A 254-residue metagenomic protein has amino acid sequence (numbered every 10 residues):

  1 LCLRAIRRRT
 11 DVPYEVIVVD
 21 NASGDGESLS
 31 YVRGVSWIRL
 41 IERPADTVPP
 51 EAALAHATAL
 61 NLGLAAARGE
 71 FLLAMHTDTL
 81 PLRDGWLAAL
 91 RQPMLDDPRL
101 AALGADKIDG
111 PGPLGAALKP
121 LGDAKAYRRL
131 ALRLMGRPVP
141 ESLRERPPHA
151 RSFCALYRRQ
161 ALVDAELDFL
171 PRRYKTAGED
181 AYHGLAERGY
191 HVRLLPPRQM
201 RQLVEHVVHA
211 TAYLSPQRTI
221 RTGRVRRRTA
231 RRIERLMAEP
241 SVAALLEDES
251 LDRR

Functional and structural regions predicted by a protein language model:
L1-A5: N-proximal low-complexity "stem/linker" segments adjacent to membrane-targeting elements
R7-T47: Acidic donor-binding segment of Leloir-type glycosyltransferases
E27, R83-L87: Acidic donor-diphosphate engagement hotspot in glycosyltransferases and nucleotidyltransferases that stabilizes
D46-A66: Glycine-rich, basic loop-to-helix element that forms the pyrophosphate-binding segment of sugar-nucleotide handling
L72: Short aromatic/hydrophobic "clamp" motif used to bind/position activated sugar donors
H76-L80: The conserved acidic donor/metal-binding loop of glycosyltransferases
W86-Y174: Conserved catalytic core of nucleotide-sugar-dependent glycosyltransferases
L170-R254: C-terminal catalytic/acceptor-binding lobe
